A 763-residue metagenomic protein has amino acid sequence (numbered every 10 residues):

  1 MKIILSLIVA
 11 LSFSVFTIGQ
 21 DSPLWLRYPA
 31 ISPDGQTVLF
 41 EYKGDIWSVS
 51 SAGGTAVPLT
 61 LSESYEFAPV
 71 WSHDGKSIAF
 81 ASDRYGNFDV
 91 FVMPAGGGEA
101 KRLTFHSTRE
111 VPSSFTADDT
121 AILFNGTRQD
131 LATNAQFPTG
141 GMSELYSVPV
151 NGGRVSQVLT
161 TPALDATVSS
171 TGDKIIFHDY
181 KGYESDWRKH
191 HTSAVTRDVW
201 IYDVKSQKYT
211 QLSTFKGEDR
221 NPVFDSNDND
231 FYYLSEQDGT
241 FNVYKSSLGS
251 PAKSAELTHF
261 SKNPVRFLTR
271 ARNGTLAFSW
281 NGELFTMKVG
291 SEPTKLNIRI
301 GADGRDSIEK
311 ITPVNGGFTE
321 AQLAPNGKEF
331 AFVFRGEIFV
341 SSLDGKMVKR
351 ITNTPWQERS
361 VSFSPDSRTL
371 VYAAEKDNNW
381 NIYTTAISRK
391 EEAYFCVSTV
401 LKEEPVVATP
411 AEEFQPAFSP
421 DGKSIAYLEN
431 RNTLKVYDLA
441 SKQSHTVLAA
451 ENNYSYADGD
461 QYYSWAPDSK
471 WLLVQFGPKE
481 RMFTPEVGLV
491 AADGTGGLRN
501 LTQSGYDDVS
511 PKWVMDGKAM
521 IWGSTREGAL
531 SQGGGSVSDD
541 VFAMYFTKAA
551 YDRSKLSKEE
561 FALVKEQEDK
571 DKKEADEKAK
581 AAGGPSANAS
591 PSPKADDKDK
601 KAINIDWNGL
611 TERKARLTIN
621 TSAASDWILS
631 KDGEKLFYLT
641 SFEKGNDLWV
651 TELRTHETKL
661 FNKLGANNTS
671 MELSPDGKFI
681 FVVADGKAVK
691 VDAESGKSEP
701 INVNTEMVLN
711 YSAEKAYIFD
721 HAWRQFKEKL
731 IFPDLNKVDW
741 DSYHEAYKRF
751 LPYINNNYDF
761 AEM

Functional and structural regions predicted by a protein language model:
Q20-L26, G54-A56, A302-F318, T399-P405 (+1 more regions): A short helix->beta-strand "capping" segment at the edge of beta-propeller domains
Q20-P23, E41-W47, T55, T60-E66 (+30 more regions): A flexible loop/linker signature enriched in serine peptidases of the S9 family
D21-W47, G317-G336, T618-E634: Beta-strand-rich domains and repeat architectures in extracellular enzymes and scaffolds, especially beta-propellers
A30, V70, S114, T167 (+9 more regions): Conserved beta-strand position repeated across blades of beta-propeller domains
D34-Q36, D74-K76, D118-T120, T171-D173 (+9 more regions): Short coil/turn segments that connect the beta-strands within blades of beta-propeller domains
A255-T269, R499-P511, S625, N662-M671: Conserved blade-ending motifs and adjacent loop-strand segments that build the rim/top face of beta-propeller domains
A615-R616, T640, K644-M763: Intrinsically disordered, Ser/Thr/Pro/Gly-rich linkers and terminal tails that flank and connect PDZ domains
